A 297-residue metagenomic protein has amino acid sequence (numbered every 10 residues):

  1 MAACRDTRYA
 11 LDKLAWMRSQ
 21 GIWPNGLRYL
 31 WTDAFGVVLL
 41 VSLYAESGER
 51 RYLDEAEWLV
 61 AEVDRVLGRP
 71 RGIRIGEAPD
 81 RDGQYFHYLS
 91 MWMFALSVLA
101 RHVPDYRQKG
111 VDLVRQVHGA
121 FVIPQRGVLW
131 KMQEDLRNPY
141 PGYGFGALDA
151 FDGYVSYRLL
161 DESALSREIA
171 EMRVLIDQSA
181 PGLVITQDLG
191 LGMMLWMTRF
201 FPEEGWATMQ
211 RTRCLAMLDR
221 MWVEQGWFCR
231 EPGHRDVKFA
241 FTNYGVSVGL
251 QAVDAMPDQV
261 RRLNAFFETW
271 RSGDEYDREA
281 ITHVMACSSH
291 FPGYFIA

Functional and structural regions predicted by a protein language model:
M1-A297: Glycan-recognition and catalytic cores of secretory/periplasmic carbohydrate-active enzymes
